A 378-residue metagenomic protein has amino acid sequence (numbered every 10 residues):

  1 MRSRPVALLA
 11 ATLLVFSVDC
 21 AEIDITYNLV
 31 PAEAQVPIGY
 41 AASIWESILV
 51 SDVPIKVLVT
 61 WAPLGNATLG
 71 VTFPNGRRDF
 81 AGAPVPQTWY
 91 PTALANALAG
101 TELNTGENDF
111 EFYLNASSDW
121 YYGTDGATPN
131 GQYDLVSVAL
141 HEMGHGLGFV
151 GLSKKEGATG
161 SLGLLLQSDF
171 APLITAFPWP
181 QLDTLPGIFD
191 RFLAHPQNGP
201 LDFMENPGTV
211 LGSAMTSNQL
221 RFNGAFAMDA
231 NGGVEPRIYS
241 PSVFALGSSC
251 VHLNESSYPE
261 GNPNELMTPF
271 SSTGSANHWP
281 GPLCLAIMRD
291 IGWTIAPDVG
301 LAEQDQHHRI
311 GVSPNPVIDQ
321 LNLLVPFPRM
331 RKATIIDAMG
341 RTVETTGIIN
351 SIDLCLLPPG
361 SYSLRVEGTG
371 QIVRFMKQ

Functional and structural regions predicted by a protein language model:
M1-E22: Bacterial Sec-dependent N-terminal signal peptides
S3, P359-Q378: C-terminal tail/sorting-segment detector
C20-L140, G146-P297: Extracellular zinc-dependent metalloprotease catalytic-domain scaffold
V53-I55, R329-A333: Short beta-strand/loop motifs in extracellular/secreted proteins, especially within beta-sandwich accessory domains
I295-S313, D319, P326, T342: Residue-level detector of functionally pivotal "anchor" positions at catalytic/ligand-binding pockets or at interdomain
P326-R331, T369: Short proline/glycine-enriched turn/loop motifs at strand-loop junctions of beta-rich domains
I335-V343, Y362: Short, glycine-anchored, charge-dense loop/turn motifs used at functional sites
T342-P358, Q371-I372: Glycine-centered tight-turn motifs at strand-turn-strand junctions
